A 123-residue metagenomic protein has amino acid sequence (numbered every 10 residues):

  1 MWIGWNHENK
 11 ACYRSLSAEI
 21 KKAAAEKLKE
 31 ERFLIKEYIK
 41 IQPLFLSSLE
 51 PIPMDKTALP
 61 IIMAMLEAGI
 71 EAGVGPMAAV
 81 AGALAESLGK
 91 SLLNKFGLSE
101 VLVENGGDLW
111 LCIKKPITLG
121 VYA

Functional and structural regions predicted by a protein language model:
M1-A123: Mature catalytic core of soluble alpha/beta enzymes
